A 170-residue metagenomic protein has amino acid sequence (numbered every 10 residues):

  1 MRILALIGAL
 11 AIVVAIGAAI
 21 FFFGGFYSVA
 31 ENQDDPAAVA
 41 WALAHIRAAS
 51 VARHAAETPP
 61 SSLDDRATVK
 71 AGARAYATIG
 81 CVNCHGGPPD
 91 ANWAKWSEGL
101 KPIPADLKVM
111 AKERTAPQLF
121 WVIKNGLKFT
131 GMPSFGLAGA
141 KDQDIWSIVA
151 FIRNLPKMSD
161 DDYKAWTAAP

Functional and structural regions predicted by a protein language model:
R2-R74, K95, Q118, G136-F151 (+1 more regions): Periplasmic c-type cytochrome electron-transfer domains
A5-A11, R53-H54, P89, K101 (+3 more regions): Generic, low-specificity signal for short hydrophobic/alpha-helical stretches with a mild N-terminal bias, encompassing
A30-R47, I79-G87, D106-T115: Phosphate-binding glycine-rich loops and adjacent basic patches that engage nucleotide phosphates, nucleic-acid
A73-K101, N125-F129, P133-S134, L155-D161: Periplasmic/extracellular electron-transfer cofactor-ligation site, primarily the c-type cytochrome heme-c attachment
E98-N154: Extracytoplasmic electron-transfer domains, predominantly the class I c-type cytochrome c fold
S159-P170: Extracytoplasmic/periplasmic copper-protein system
